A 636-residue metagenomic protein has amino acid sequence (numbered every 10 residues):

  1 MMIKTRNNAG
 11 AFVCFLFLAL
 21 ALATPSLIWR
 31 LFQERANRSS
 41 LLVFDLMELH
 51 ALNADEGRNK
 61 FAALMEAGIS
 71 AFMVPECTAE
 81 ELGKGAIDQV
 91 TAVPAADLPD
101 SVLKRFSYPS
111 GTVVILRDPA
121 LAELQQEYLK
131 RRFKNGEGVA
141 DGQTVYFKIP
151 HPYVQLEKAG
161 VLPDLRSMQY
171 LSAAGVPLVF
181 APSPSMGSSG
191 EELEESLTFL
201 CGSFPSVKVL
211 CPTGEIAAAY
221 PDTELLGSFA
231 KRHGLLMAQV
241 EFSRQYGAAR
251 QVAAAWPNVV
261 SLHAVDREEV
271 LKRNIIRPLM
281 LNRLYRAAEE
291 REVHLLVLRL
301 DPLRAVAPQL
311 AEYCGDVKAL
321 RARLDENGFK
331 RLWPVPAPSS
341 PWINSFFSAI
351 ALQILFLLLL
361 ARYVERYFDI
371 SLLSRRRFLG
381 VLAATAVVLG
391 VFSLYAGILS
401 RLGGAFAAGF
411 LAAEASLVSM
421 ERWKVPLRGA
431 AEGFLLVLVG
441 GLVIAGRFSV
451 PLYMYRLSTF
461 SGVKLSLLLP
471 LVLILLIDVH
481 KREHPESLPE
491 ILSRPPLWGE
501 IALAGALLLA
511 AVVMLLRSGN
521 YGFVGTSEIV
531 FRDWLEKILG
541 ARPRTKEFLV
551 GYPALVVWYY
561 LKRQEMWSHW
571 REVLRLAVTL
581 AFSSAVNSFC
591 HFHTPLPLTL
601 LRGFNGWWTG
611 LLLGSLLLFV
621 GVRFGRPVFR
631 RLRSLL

Functional and structural regions predicted by a protein language model:
M1, L52-E56, M420-K424: Generic structural signal for short, solvent-exposed loop/turn connectors between secondary structure elements
M1-L49: Hydrophobic secretory-pathway targeting helix
K4, G10-A21, F347-L636: Alpha-helical transmembrane segments of integral membrane proteins
Q33-W342: Soluble extramembrane regions of membrane proteins in the secretory/endomembrane system
